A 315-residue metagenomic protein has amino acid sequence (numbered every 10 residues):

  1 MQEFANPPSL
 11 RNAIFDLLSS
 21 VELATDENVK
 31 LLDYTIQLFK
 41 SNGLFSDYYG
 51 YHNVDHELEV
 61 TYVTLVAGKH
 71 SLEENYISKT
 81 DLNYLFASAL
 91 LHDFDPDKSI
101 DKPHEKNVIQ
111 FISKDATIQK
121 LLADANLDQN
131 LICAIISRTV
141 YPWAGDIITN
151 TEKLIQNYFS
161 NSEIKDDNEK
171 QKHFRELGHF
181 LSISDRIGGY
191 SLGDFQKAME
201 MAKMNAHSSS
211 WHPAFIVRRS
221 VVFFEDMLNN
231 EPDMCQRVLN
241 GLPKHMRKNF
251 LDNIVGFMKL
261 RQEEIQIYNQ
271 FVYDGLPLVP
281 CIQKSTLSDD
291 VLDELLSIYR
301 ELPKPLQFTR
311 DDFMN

Functional and structural regions predicted by a protein language model:
M1-L18, Y51-D55, E59-K79, L91 (+2 more regions): Divalent metal-dependent phosphate-bond-processing catalytic cores, especially two-metal-ion Mg2+/Mn2+ enzymes that act
E22-L44: Short alpha-helical hairpin
K40-G50, A89-D93: Glycine-/proline-rich flexible loop or hinge segments
D47-E59, P96-Q110: Active-site metal-coordination segments of metallo-dependent hydrolases
E59-A67, P103-L121: An active-site-proximal "capping" alpha-helix that borders the catalytic cofactor pocket
V60, T80-S99, V108, I132-P142: His-Asp-centered metal-binding catalytic motifs of divalent-metal-dependent phosphohydrolases/nucleases
S71-N75, D115-L127, Q196: Inter-helical turn/loop segments and adjacent helix faces that build the functional surface of alpha-helical bundle
I118-R138, P142-I148: Short helix/loop segments within enzyme catalytic domains that coordinate or immediately flank catalytic cofactors
